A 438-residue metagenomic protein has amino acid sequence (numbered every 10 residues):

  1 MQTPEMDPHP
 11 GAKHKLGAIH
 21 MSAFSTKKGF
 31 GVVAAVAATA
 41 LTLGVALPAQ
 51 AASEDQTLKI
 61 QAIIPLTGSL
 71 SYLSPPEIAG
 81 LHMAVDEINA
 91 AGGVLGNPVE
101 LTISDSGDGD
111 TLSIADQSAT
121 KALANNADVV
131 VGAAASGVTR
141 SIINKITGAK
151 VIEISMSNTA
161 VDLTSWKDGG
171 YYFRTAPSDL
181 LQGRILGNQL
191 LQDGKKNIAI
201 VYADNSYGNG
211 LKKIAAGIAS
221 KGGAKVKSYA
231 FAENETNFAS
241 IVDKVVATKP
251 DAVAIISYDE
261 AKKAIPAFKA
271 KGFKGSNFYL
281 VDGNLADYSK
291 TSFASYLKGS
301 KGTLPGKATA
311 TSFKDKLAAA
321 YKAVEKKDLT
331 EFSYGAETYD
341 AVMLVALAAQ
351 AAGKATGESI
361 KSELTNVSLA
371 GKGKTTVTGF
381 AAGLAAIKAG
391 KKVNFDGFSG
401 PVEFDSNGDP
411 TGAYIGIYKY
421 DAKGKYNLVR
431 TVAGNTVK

Functional and structural regions predicted by a protein language model:
P8-A40, P48-K438: Extracytosolic ligand-binding ectodomains
